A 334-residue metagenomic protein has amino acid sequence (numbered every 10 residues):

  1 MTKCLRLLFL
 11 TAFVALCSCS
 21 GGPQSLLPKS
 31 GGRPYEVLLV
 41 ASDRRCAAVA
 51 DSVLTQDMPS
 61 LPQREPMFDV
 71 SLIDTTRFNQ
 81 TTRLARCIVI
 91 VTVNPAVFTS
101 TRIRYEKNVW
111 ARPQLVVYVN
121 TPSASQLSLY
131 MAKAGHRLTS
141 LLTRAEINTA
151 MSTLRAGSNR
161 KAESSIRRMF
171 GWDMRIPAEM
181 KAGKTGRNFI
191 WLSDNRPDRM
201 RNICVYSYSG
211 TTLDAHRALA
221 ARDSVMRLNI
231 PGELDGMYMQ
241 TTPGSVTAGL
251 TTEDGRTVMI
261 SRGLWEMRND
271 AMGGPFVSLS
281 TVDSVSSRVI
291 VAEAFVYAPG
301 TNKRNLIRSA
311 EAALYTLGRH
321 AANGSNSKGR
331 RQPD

Functional and structural regions predicted by a protein language model:
M1-F9: Bacterial N-terminal signal peptides that target proteins for export
A15-S18: C-terminal motif of bacterial Sec signal peptides marking the signal peptidase cleavage site
G22-L26, E36-R44, T55-Q56, P177-M237 (+1 more regions): Secretory pathway targeting signatures of secreted, lumenal, and periplasmic proteins
G22-P113: Start-of-domain marker
E36-L39, K107-R167: Long, acidic/polar, low-complexity amphipathic helices and coiled-coil-like
I73-S125, I230-S287, T301-K303, Y315: Signature of long, low-cysteine stretches enriched in small and polar/charged residues
S128-T149, M174, M180, V289-D334: Surface-exposed amphipathic alpha-helical segments
K161-P177, K181-K184: Extracytoplasmic beta-rich ectodomain segments of secreted or membrane-anchored proteins
